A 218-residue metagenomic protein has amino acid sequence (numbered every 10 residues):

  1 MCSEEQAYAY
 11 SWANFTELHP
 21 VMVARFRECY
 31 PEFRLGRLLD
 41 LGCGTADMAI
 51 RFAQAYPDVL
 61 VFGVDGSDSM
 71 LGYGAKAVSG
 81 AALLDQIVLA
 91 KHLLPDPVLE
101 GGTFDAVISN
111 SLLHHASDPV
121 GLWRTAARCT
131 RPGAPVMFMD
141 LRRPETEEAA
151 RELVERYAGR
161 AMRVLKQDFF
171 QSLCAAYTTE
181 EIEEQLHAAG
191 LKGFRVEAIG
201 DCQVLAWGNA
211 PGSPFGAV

Functional and structural regions predicted by a protein language model:
E4-L18: Class I SAM-dependent methyltransferase Rossmann-like catalytic core, especially the SAM/SAH-binding loop
T16-L35: Conserved alpha-helix/loop element of class I SAM-dependent methyltransferases that forms part of the SAM/SAH-binding
L39, A46-D96: Class I SAM-dependent methyltransferase SAM/SAH-binding core
I108: A conserved beta-strand element that flanks and buttresses the S-adenosyl-L-methionine
G121-P132: A short glycine-rich, Lys/Arg-flanked "PGG" loop and its adjoining helix->strand segment in the class I
A134-D140: Conserved beta-strand signature within the Rossmann-like core of class I S-adenosyl-L-methionine
L141-A189, F194-A198: C-terminal alpha-helical "lid/dimerization" subdomain adjacent to the S-adenosyl-L-methionine
L191-V218: Core SAM-dependent methyltransferase catalytic element
